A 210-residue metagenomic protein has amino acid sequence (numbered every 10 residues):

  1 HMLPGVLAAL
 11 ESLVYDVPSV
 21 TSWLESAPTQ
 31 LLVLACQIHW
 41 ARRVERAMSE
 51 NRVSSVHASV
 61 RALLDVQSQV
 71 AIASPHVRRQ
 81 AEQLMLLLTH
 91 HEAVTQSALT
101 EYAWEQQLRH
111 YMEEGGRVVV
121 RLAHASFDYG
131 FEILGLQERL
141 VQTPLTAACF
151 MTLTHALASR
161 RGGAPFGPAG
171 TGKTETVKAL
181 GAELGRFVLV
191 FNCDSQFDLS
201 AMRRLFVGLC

Functional and structural regions predicted by a protein language model:
H1-P144, A148: Extended, charged/polar low-complexity intrinsically disordered regions
A125-D128, T176, D198, L205: Extended interaction regions within the primary functional domain
F127-G135, A182-R186, G208-C210: Surface-exposed beta-strand-to-loop junctions that form interaction patches on eukaryotic regulatory domains
R139-Q142, V188-L199: Flexible beta-alpha connector loops of hexameric P-loop NTPases
C149-F150, T174: Generic non-transmembrane alpha-helix signal with a bias for helix starts/N-cap capping motifs
F150, Q196-R203: Amphipathic alpha-helical transducer elements in NTP-driven molecular machines
H155-N192, R203-G208: Walker A/P-loop
